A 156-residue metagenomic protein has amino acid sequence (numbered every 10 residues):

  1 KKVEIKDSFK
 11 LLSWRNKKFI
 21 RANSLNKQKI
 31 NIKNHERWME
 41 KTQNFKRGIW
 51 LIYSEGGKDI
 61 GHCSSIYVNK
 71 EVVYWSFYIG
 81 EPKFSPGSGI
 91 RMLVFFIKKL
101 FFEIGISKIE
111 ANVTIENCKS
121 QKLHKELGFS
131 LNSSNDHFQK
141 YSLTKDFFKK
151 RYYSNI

Functional and structural regions predicted by a protein language model:
K1-K10, W14-K17, W50, S54-I156: Acyl-donor (CoA/ACP) binding surface of acyl/acetyltransferases
I5-L12, I32, E36, E40: An amphipathic alpha-helix signature
K17-I20, K29, N44, F84: Residue-level marker of structural boundaries
F19-W38: Conserved GNAT-fold acetyl-CoA-binding loop/helix
N26-I30, F45, C63-E71: A conserved beta-strand-loop-helix scaffold within acyl/acetyltransferase catalytic domains
E40-R47: Short loop/turn motifs at secondary-structure junctions and domain boundaries
